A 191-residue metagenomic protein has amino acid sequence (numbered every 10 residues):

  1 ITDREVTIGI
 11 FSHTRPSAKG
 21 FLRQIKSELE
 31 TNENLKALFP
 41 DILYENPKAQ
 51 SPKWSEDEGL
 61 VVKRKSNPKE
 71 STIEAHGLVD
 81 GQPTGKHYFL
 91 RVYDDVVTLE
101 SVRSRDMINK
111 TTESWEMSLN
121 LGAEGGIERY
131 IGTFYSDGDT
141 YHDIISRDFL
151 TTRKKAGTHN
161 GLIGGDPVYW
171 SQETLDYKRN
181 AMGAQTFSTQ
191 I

Functional and structural regions predicted by a protein language model:
I1-D3: Walker A/P-loop NTP-binding motif
T7-G9, T72, L90, G125-R129 (+1 more regions): Beta-sheet entry/capping signal
G9-S12, K19-K26, W115-L119, Y141-I145: Short, well-ordered alpha-helical packing segments
F11-V79: Conserved nucleotide-state-sensing and coupling region of NTP-binding domains
S17-G20, T84, S136-T140: Short catalytic/ligand-binding loop motif for oxyanion handling, primarily in non-cytosolic enzymes, centered on
L29-K36, V97-E100, G122: Short, well-ordered alpha-helical segments in soluble proteins
S55-M117: Conserved RecA-like ASCE ATPase "motif II neighborhood" in helicase/translocase motors
L99-I191: Non-catalytic, compositionally simple segments
